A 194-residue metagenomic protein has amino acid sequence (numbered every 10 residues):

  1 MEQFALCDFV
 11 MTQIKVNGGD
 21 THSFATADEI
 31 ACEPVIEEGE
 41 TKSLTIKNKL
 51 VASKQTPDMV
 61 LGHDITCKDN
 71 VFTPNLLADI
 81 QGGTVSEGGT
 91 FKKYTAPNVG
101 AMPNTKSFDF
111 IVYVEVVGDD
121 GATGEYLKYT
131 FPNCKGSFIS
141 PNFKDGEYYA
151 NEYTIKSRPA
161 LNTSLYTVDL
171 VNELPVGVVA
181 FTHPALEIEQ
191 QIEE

Functional and structural regions predicted by a protein language model:
M1-F4, K54-V60, T90-I111, K144-Y149: Short, surface-exposed loop and linker segments with low hydrophobicity and enrichment for Pro/Ser/Thr
M1-G82, P132-E147: Solvent-exposed edge beta-strands and adjacent loop segments that serve as assembly or binding interfaces
V10, I30, I111, V171 (+1 more regions): Intrinsically disordered, low-complexity regions of eukaryotic proteins
G18, G39, G89-T90, G121 (+1 more regions): Intrinsic-disorder/low-complexity loop/linker signature
T21, T123-K128: Short, mixed charged/polar active-site loops that provide acid/base catalysis or chelate metal/phosphate cofactors
T41, F72-P74, V117-G121, G136 (+2 more regions): Generic "edge-of-domain/loop-turn" microfeature
D64-G124: Structured, beta-strand-rich domain cores that present glycine/charged loop surfaces used to bind extended ligands
K128-E194: Mixed-charge, glycine-accented linear interaction segment located at domain edges/termini
